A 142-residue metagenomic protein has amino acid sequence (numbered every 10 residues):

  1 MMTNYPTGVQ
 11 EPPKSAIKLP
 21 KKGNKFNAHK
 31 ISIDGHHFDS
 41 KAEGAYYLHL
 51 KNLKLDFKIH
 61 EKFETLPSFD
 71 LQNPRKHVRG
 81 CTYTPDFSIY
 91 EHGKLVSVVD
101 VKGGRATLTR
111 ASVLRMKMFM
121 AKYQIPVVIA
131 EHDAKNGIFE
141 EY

Functional and structural regions predicted by a protein language model:
M1-Y142: Electrostatic, structured charged patches in enzyme active sites and in nucleic-acid/phosphate-binding
